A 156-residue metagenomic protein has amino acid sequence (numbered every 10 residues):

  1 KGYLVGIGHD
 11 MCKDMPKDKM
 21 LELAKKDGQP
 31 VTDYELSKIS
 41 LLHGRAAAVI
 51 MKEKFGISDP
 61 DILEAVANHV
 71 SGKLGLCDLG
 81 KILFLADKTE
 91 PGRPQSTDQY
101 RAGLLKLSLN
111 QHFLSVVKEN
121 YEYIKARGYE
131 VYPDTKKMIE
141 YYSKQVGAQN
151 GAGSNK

Functional and structural regions predicted by a protein language model:
K1-V117: Divalent metal-dependent catalytic cores for phosphoryl transfer on phosphate-bearing substrates
E122-K156: Charged phosphate-binding loop/patch that engages nucleotide di/tri-phosphates or the phosphate backbone of nucleic
